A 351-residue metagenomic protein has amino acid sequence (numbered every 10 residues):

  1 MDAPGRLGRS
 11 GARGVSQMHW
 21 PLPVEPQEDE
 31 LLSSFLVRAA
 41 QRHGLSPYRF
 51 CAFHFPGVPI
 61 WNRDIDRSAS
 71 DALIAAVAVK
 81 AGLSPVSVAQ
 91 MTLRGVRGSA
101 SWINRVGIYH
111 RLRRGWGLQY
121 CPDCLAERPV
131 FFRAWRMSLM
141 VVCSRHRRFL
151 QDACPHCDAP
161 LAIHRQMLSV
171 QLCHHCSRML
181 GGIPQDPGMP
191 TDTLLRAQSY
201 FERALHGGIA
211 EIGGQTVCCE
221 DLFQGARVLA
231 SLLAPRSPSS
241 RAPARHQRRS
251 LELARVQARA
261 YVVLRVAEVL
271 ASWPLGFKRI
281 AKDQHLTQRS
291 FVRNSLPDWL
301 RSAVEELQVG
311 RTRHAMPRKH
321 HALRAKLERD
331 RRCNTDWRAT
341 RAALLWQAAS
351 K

Functional and structural regions predicted by a protein language model:
M1-K351: Basic, alpha-helical nucleic-acid-binding regions used in initiation and control of genome expression
